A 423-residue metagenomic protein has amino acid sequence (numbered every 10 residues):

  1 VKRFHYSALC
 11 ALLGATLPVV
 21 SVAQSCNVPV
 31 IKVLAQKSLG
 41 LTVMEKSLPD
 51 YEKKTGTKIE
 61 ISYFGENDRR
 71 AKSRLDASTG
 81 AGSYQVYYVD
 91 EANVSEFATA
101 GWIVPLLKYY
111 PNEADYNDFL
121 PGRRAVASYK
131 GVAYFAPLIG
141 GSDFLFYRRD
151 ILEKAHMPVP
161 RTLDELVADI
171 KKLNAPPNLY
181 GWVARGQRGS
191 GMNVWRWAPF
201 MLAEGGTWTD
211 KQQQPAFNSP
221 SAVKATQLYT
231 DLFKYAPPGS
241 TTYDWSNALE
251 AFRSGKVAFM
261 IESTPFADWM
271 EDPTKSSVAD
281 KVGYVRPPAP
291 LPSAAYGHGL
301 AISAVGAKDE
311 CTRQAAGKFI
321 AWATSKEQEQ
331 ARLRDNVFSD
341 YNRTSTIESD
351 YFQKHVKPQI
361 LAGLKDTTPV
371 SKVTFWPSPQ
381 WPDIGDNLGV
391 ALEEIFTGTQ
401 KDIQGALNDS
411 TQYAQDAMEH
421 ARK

Functional and structural regions predicted by a protein language model:
S25, E91-S142, P158, V167 (+5 more regions): Hinge/lid segment of periplasmic solute-binding proteins
V30, K58-I59, E153, T367-K423: Conserved C-terminal helix/tail region of periplasmic/extracytoplasmic solute-binding proteins
P49-F119, S128, D150-R161, A258-F259 (+4 more regions): Extracytoplasmic "Venus flytrap"/periplasmic binding protein-like
L107-F119, G186-G189, E204-K224, D272-S277 (+5 more regions): Short, solvent-exposed loop/beta-turn-alpha elements that line the ligand-binding surface or hinge of extracytoplasmic
K130-L138, D143, E165-P215, V257: Extracytoplasmic/periplasmic solute-binding protein
D169-P176, Q212-T241: Glycine-centered hinge/linker elements that transmit conformational signals in sensory and ligand-binding systems
R196, Q227-A315: Extracytoplasmic/periplasmic substrate-binding proteins
P265-V278, P290-V390, H420-R422: C-terminal lobe and pocket-closing loops of periplasmic/extracytoplasmic Venus-flytrap solute-binding proteins
